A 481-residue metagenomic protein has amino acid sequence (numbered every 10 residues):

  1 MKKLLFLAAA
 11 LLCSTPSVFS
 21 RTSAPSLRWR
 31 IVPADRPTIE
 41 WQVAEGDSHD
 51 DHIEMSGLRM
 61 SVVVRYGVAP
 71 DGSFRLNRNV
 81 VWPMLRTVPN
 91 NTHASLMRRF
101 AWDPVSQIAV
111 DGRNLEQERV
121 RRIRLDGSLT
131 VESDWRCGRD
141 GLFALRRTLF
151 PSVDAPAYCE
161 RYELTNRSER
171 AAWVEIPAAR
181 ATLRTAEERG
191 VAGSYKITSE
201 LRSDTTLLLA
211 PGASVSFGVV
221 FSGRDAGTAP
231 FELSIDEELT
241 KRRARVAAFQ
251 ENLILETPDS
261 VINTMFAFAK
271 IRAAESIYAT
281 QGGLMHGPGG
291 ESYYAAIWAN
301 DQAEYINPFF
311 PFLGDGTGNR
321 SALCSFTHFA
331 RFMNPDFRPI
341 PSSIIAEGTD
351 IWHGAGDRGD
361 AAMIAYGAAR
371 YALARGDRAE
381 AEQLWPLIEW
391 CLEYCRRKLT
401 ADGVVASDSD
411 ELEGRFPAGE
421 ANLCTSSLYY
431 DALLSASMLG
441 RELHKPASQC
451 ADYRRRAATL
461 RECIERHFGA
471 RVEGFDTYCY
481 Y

Functional and structural regions predicted by a protein language model:
L4-L12: Sec-dependent N-terminal signal peptides
C13-V18: C-terminal segment of classical bacterial N-terminal signal peptides
F19-T264, G314: Terminal accessory carbohydrate-recognition/targeting modules of carbohydrate-active enzymes
R98-D103, L129, D301, S321 (+5 more regions): Amphipathic, well-ordered alpha-helical segments in soluble domains
A155-A157, G212, N300, G359-A361 (+1 more regions): Short, solvent-exposed loop/turn segments at the edges of secondary structure
F231-A244, T264-F268, T317-A330, R378-C395 (+2 more regions): Extended, well-ordered alpha-helical scaffold segments
A247-Q383, S409, F475-Y481: Substrate-binding groove/exosite segments of carbohydrate-active enzymes
I340, T400-E411, R415-Y481: Catalytic cores of carbohydrate-active enzymes
